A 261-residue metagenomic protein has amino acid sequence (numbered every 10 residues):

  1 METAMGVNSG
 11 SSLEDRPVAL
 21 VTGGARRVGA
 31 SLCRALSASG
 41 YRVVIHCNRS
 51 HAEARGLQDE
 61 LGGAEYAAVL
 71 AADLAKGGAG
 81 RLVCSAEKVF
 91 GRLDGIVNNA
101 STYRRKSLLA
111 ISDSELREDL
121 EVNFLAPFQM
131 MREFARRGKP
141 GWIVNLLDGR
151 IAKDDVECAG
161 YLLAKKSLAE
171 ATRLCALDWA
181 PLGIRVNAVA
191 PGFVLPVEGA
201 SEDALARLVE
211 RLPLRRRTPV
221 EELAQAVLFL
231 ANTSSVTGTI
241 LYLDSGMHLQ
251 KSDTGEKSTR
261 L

Functional and structural regions predicted by a protein language model:
A25-R26: Conserved glycine-rich cofactor-binding loop
Y41-R55: Conserved glycine-rich Rossmann-like NAD(P)H-binding loop of the short-chain dehydrogenase/reductase
D94, A169, W179-V194, V236-L243: Conserved Rossmann-fold SDR core element
N99-R105, G246: Conserved NAD(P)H cofactor-binding loop of Rossmann-fold oxidoreductase domains
S107-L108, S112-L120, L208: Substrate-binding pocket helix/loop in short-chain dehydrogenase/reductase
W142-P181, F193: Catalytic loop of short-chain dehydrogenase/reductase
V220-L243, H248-L249: C-terminal substrate-recognition "lid" of short-chain dehydrogenase/reductases
